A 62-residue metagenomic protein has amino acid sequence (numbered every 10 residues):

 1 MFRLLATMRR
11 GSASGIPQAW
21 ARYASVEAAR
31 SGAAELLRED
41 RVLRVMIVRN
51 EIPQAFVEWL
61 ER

Functional and structural regions predicted by a protein language model:
M1-A19, N50: Short aromatic-glycine-(Arg/Gly/Cys) micro-motifs in beta-strand/loop hairpins
F2-A6, A34, E58: Intrinsic-disorder/low-complexity peptide segments enriched for small residues
M8, V26-A29, R62: A generic structural signal for solvent-exposed, polar alpha-helical segments
G11, A28, I52-Q54: Generic "edge-of-domain/loop-turn" microfeature
A13-G15, R22-M46: A short, charged, amphipathic alpha-helix used as a generic interaction element across diverse proteins
G15-A24, F56-R62: Surface-exposed flexible segments
L37-R62: Short, mixed-charge low-complexity intrinsically disordered segments
